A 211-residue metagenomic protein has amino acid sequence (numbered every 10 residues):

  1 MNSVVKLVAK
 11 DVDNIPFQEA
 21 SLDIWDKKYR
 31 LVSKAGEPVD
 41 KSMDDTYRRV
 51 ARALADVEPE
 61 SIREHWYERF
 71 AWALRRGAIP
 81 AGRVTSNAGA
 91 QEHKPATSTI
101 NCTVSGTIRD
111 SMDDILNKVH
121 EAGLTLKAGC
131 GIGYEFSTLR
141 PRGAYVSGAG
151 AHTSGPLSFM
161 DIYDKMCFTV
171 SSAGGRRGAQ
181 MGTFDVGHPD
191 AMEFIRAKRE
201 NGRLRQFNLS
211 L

Functional and structural regions predicted by a protein language model:
M1-L211: Extended catalytic cores of very large enzyme megasubunits
